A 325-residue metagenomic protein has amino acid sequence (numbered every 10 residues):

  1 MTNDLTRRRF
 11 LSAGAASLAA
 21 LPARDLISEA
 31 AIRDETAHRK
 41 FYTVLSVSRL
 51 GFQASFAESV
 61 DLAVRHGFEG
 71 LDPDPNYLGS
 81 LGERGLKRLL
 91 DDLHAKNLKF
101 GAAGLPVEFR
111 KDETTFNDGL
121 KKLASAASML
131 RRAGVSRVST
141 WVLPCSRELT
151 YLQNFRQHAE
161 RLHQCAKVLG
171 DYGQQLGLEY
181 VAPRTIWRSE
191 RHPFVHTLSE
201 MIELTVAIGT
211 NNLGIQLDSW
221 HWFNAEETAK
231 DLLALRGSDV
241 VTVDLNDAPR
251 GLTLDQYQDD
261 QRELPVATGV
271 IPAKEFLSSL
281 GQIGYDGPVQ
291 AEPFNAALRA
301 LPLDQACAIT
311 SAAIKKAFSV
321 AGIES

Functional and structural regions predicted by a protein language model:
T2-Y42, Q53-V64, G134, L198-L217 (+1 more regions): Histidine-acidic metal/acid-base catalytic patches
G14-P22, R33-A37, H94-A95, D112-G214 (+2 more regions): Active-site acidic/histidine proton-transfer and metal-coordination neighborhood in alpha/beta enzyme cores
F41-V47, L71-P73, F100-L105, V138-T140 (+4 more regions): Hydrophobic faces of well-ordered beta-strands that scaffold small-molecule active sites in alpha/beta enzyme cores
L50-S55, D74-G85, E108-G119, C145-L149 (+4 more regions): Acidic-and-aromatic substrate-binding clefts and catalytic sites of carbohydrate-active enzymes
E58-N76: Catalytic domains of carbohydrate-active enzymes, especially glycoside hydrolases
S59, L89, K122-A126, H158-R161 (+3 more regions): Alpha-helical packing segments of well-folded alpha/beta enzyme cores
G82-K96: Aromatic-lined substrate-binding rim segments of carbohydrate-active enzymes
L93-E113: Mid-chain, structured segments of secreted extracytoplasmic proteins
